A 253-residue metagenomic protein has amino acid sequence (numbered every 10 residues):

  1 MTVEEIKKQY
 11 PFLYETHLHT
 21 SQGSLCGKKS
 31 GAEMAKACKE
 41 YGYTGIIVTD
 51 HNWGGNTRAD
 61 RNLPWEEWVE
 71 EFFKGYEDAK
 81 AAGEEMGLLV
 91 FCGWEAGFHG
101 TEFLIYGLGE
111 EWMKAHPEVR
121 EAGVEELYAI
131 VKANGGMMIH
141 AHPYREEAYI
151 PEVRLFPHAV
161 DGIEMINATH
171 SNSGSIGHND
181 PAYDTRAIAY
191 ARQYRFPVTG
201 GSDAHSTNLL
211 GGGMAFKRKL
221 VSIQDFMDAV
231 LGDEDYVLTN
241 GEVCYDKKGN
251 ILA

Functional and structural regions predicted by a protein language model:
M1-G97, S206-N208: An N-terminally biased module of ancient metal coordination in phosphate/nucleic-acid-related enzymes
M1-T16, T20, G31-K36, H99-M113 (+3 more regions): Charged catalytic cores and adjacent phosphate/nucleic-acid-binding surfaces used for phosphate/nucleic-acid chemistry
S24-K29, D60, A115-E118, S175-H178: Short, solvent-exposed loop/turn segments at secondary-structure boundaries
I46-V48, I139-H140, E164: Conserved beta-strand positions in the central sheet of alpha/beta enzyme cores
W65-E66, E111-P117: Glycine-rich tight-turn/loop motif centered on a GG-T
E66-A79, R120-E125, D180-D184: Well-ordered, non-membrane alpha-helical segments in soluble/globular domains
P117-E147: Internal catalytic-core helix/loop-beta-alpha segment that presents or stabilizes conserved functional determinants
